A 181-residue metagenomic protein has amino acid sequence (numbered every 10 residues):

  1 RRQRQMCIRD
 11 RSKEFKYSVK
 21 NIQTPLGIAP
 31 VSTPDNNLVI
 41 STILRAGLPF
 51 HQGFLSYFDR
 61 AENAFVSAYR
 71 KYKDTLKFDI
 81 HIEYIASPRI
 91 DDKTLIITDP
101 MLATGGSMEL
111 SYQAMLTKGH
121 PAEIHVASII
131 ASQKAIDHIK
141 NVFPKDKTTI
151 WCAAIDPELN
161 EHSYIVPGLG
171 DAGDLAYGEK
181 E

Functional and structural regions predicted by a protein language model:
Q3-I8: Short, small-residue-biased leader/transition segments that mark boundaries at the very start of proteins
R9-Y57: Long amphipathic N-terminal alpha/beta scaffold segment
S32-T33, L48-L95, G106: Short, glycine/charge-rich flexible loops or terminal/linker lids adjacent to PRPP-binding catalytic cores
T33-N37, D92-I96, T117-I124: Short, surface-exposed connector motifs at secondary-structure boundaries
V39, A64, I96, H125-A127 (+1 more regions): A structural signal for isolated positions on well-ordered beta-strands in alpha/beta enzyme cores
S56, L110-E181: PRPP-dependent phosphoribosyltransferase catalytic core
T98, L102-M108: Ser/Thr-glycine-rich phosphate-binding loops at phosphate-binding pockets of nucleotides, nucleotide cofactors
